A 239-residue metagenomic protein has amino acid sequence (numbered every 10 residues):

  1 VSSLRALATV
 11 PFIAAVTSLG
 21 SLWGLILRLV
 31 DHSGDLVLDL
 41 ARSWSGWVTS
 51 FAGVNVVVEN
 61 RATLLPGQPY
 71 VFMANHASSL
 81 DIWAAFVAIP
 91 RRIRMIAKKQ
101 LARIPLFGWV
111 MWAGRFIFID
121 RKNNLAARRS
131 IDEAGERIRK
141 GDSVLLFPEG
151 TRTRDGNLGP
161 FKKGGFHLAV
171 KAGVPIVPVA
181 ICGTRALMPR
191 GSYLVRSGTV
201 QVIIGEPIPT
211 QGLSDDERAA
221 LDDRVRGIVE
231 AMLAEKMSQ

Functional and structural regions predicted by a protein language model:
V1-V57, W109-G114: A transmembrane-helix-recognition feature enriched in membrane-embedded lipid enzymes and envelope glyco-/phospholipid
R5-F12, A41-A97: Conserved H-X4-D acyltransferase segment
L36, W44, D81-A84, A97 (+5 more regions): Hydrophobic alpha-helical segments typical of transmembrane helices and their membrane-interface/capping positions
E59, A74, I96-K98, D120-R121 (+3 more regions): Thr-Gly-centered strand-to-loop micro-motif
N75-H76, W112-G114, L194-S197: Short, hinge-like loop/turn segments at secondary-structure boundaries
S79-R129, E133: Membrane-embedded segments
R128-Q239: Non-catalytic C-terminal accessory region of glycerolipid acyltransferases and related lyso-lipid remodeling enzymes
